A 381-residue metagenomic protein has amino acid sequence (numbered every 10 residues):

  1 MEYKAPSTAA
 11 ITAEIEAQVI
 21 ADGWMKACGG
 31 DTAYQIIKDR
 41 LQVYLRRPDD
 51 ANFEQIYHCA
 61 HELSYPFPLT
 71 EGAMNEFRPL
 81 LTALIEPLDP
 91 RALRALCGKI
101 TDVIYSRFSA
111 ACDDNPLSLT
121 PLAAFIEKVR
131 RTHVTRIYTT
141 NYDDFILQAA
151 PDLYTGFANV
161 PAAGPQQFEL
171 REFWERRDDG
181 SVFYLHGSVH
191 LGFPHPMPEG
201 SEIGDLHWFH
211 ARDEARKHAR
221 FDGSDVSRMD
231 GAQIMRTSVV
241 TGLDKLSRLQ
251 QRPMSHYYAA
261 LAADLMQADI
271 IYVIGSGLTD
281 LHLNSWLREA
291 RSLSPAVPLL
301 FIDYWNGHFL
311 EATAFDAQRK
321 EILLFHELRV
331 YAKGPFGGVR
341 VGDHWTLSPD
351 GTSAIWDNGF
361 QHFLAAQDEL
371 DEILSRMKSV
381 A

Functional and structural regions predicted by a protein language model:
M1-A17, M25-T32, I37-K38, R47 (+2 more regions): SIR2/sirtuin-family catalytic core signature
M1-Q148, D152-F157: Gly/serine-rich nucleotide phosphate-binding loop at the start of the catalytic core of nucleotide/ADP-ribose-handling
P87-P116, Q148-A259: Active-site gating loop/helix substructures
P121-R130, Q166-R171, N284-W286: Short alpha-helical segments and helix-capping/turn motifs at coil-helix boundaries
T132-V134, D179, A268: Short, well-ordered alpha-helix to beta-strand connector turns
R136-Y138, S181-L185, Y272, L300: Hydrophobic/aromatic beta-strand patches that form the interior of the parallel beta-sheet core in alpha/beta enzyme
Y142-D144, H186-V189, L278, D303-N306: Short, flexible loop/turn elements at secondary-structure junctions
L147-A149, P194-H195, H282-N284, E311: Short glycine-/acidic-enriched loop or helix-start segments at secondary-structure transitions that form or flank
